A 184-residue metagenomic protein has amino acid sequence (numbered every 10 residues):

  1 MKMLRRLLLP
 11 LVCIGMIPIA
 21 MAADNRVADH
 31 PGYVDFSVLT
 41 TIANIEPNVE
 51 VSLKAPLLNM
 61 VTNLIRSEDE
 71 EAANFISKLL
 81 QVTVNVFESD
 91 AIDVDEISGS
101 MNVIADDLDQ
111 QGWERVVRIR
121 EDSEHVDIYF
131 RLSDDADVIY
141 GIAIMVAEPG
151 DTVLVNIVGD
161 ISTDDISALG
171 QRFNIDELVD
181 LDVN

Functional and structural regions predicted by a protein language model:
M1-L9: Bacterial N-terminal signal peptides that target proteins for export
L9-P18: Bacterial N-terminal signal peptides
P18-R26: Sec/Tat signal peptide C-region and signal peptidase I cleavage site
R26-V103: Early exported N-terminus immediately downstream of N-terminal targeting peptides
N44-N48, S77-Q81, Q111, S123-H125 (+2 more regions): Extracytoplasmic
D106-S133, V179-N184: Short Gly/Thr-rich strand-loop-strand
Y129, S133-T163: A short, solvent-exposed beta-edge/loop patch
D160-N184: C-terminal partner/receptor-binding element of secreted or periplasmic proteins
